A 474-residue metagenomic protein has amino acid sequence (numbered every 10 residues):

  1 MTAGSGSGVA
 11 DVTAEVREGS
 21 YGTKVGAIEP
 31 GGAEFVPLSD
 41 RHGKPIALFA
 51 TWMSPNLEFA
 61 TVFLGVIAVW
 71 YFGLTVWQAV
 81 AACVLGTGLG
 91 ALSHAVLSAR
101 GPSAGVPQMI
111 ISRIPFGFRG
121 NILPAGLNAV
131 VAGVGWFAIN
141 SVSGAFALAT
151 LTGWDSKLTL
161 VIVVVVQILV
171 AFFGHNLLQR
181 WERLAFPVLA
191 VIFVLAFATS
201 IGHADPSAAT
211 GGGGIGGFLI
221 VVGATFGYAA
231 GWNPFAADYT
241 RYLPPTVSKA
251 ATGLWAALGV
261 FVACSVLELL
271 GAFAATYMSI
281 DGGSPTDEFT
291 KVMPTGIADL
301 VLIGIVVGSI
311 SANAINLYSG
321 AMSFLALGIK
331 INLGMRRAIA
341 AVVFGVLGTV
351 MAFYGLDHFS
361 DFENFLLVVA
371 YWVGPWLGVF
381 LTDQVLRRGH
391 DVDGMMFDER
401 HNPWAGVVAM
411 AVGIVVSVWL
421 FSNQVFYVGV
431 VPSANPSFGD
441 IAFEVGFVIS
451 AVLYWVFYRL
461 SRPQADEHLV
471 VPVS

Functional and structural regions predicted by a protein language model:
T2-T75, F218-G223, R241-K249, S461-S474: Membrane-interface "cap" regions at the ends of multi-pass membrane proteins
P45-V62, F197-H203, T210-A274, T295-L317 (+1 more regions): Hydrophobic, membrane-embedded alpha-helices of multi-pass small-molecule transporters
E58-T61, L85-S93, N128-F137, V188-T199 (+4 more regions): Selective recognition of specific alpha-helical transmembrane segments in multi-pass small-molecule
V69-A81, A147-L160, N176-A185, D287-L302 (+5 more regions): Transmembrane helix-loop boundary segments of multi-pass membrane transporters
I122-L127, L151-F173, F186-A198, T225-A236 (+1 more regions): Transmembrane alpha-helical segments of multi-pass small-molecule transport proteins
W154, P187-G211, F226-A230, L270-Y277 (+2 more regions): Hydrophobic alpha-helical segments and their helix-loop junctions in multi-pass secondary transporters
A326-D357, D398-S417: Loop-to-transmembrane helix boundary motifs in multi-pass membrane proteins
R337, L377-L453, L460, E467-H468: C-terminal membrane-solvent junction of multi-pass transporters and transport-like membrane proteins
